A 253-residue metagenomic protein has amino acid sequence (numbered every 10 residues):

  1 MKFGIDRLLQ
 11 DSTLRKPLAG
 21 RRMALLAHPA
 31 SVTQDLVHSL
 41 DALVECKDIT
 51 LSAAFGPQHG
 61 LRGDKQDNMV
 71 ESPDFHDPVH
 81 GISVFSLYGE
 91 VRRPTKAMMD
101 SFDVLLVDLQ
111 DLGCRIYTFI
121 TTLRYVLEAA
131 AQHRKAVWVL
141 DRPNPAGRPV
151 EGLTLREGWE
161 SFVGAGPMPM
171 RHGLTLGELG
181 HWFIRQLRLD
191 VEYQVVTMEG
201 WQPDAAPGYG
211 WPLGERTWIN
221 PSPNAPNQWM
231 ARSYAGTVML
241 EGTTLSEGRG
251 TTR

Functional and structural regions predicted by a protein language model:
M1-I49: N-terminal phosphate-binding or glycine-rich loops at protein starts, especially the Walker A/P-loop of NTPases
K47-I49, A130-A136: A short helix->loop->beta-strand "cap" motif at the edges of active sites that frequently abuts
T50-H59, L140: Short internal beta-strands
G63-D67, W138-E160: Glycine-rich, charge-decorated loop segments at or immediately adjacent to ligand/cofactor-binding or catalytic sites
D67-F102, C114: Glycine-rich oxoanion-binding loops at beta->alpha junctions
D111-L123: Glycine/threonine-rich flexible loop motifs
E160-A235: Conserved anion/nucleotide-ligand pocket segment
W229, S233-R253: Internal helical hairpin/lid segments
